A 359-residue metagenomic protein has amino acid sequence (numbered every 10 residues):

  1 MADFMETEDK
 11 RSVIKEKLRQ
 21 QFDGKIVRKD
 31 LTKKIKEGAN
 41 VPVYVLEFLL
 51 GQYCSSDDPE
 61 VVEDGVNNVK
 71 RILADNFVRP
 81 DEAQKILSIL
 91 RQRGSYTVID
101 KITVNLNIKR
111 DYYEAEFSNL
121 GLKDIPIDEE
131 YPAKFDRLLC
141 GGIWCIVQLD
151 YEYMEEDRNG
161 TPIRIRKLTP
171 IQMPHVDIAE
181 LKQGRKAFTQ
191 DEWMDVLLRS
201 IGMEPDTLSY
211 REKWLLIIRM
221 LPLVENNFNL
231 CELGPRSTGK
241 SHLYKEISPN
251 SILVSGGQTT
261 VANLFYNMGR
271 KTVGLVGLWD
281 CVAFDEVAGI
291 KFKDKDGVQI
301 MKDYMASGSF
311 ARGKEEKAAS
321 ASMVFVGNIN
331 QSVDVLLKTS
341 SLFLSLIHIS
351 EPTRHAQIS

Functional and structural regions predicted by a protein language model:
A2-S200: Extended, charged/polar low-complexity intrinsically disordered regions
K123, E155, M203, T207 (+2 more regions): A generic structural micro-environment signature that highlights single residues at secondary-structure boundaries
I125-P132, L149-Y153, V176-L181, P235-R236 (+4 more regions): Short amphipathic alpha-helical surface micro-motifs
M173-V176, W279-F284, S350: Short acidic (Asp/Glu) and glycine-rich catalytic loops that position anionic groups and cofactors
E204-L336, L342: Conserved ASCE/P-loop NTPase catalytic core
S345-I358: Residue-level detector of conserved catalytic or cofactor/ligand-binding positions in enzyme active sites
